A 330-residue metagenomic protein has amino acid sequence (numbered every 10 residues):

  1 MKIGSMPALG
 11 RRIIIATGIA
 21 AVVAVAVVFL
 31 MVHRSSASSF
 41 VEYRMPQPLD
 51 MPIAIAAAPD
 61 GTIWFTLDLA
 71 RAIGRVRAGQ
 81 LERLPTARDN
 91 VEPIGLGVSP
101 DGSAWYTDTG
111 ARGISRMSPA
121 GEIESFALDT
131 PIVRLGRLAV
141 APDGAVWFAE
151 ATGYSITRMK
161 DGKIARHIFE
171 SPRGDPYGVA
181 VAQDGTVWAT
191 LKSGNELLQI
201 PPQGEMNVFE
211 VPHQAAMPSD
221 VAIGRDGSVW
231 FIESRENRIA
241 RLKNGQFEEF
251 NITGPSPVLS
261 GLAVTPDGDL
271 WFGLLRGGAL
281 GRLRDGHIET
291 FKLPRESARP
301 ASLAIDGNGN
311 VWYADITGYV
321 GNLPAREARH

Functional and structural regions predicted by a protein language model:
R44-P48, P85-D89, A127-P131, I168-P172 (+3 more regions): Surface loop/turn motifs at the tips and blade-to-blade linkers of beta-strand repeat domains
R44-R71: Beta-strand-rich domains and repeat architectures in extracellular enzymes and scaffolds, especially beta-propellers
M51, L69, E92, G110 (+9 more regions): Beta-rich catalytic cores
A57-D60, V98-D101, V140-D143, V181-D184 (+3 more regions): Residue-level detector of Asp-centered blade-edge/turn motifs that repeat once per structural unit in beta-propeller
I63-L69, A104-G110, V146-T152, V187-S193 (+3 more regions): Conserved beta-strand positions in repeat-built beta-propeller and related beta-rich domains
V76-Q80, M117-E122, M159-K163, I200-G204 (+3 more regions): Short loop/turn segments that connect beta-strands within beta-propeller blades
R299-H330: Blade-level signature of beta-propeller repeat domains, shared across WD40, Kelch, NHL, RCC1 and BNR/Asp-box propellers
